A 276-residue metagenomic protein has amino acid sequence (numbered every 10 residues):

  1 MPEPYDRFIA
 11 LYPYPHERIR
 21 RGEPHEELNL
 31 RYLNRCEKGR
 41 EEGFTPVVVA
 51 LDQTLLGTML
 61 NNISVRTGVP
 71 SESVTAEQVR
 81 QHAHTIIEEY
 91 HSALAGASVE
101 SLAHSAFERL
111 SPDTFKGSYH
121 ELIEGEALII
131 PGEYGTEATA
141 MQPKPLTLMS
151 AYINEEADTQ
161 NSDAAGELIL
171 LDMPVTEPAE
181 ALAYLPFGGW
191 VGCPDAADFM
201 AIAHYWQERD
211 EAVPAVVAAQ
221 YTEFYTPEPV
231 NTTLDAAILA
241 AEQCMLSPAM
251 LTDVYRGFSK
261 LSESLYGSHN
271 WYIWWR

Functional and structural regions predicted by a protein language model:
M1-P178: Extended, low-hydrophobicity segments enriched in charged/polar residues
G22-N29, C193-A196, T233: Generic detection of long, well-ordered alpha-helical segments
G39, W206-Q207: A generic structural signal for well-ordered alpha-helical segments
G43, D163-G166, E208-D210, A218-A219 (+1 more regions): Short, well-ordered loop/turn elements at secondary-structure boundaries
D158-Y205: Surface-exposed, low-hydrophobicity interaction/linker segments
M173, A212-V216: Short edge beta-strands and adjacent turn/loop segments
A197-M200, H204, P214, Q220-R276: Alpha-helical oligomerization segments
